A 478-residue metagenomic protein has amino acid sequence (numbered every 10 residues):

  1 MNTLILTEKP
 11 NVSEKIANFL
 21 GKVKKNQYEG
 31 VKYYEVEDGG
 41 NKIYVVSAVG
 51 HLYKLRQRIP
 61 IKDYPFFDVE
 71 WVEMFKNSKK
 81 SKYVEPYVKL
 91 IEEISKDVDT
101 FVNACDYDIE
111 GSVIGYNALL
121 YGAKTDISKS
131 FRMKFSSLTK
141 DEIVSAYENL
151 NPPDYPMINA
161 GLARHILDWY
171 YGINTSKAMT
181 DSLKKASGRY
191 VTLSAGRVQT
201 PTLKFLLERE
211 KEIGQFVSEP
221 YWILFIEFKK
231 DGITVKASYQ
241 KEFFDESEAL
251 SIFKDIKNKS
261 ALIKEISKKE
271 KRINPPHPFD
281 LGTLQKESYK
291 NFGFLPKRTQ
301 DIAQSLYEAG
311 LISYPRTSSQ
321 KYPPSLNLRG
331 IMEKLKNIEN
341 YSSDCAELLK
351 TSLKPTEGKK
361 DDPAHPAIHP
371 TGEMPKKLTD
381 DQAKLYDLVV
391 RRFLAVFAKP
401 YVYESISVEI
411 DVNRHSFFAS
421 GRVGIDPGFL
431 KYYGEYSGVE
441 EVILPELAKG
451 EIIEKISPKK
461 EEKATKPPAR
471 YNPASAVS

Functional and structural regions predicted by a protein language model:
M1-I173: Intrinsically disordered, low-complexity regulatory segments
K9, S305-A309, S478: Basic amphipathic alpha-helical segments that dock to polyanions
K15, F19, I94-D97, N117-Y121 (+12 more regions): Generic, well-ordered alpha-helical scaffold segments in large soluble proteins
K24-E29, P152-M157, K177-D181, K211-F216 (+2 more regions): Active-site phosphate-binding and catalytic loops of NTP-dependent enzymes
G40-V46, G50-K80, Y190-Q304, A346 (+3 more regions): Long, highly charged, low-complexity internal segments
Y83, V88-K89, K96-D97, L138-F228 (+1 more regions): C-terminal or mid-to-C-terminal helical accessory/interaction module adjacent to the motor/catalytic core
S136-I143, K184, L281-G282, I302-I312: Short, conserved phosphate-binding/catalytic loop or strand-edge motifs used in phosphoryl-/nucleotidyl-transfer
M157, D168-G172, A309-D387, P427 (+1 more regions): Extended, highly charged linker/hinge segments and catalytic-adjacent loops that couple domains and form adaptable
